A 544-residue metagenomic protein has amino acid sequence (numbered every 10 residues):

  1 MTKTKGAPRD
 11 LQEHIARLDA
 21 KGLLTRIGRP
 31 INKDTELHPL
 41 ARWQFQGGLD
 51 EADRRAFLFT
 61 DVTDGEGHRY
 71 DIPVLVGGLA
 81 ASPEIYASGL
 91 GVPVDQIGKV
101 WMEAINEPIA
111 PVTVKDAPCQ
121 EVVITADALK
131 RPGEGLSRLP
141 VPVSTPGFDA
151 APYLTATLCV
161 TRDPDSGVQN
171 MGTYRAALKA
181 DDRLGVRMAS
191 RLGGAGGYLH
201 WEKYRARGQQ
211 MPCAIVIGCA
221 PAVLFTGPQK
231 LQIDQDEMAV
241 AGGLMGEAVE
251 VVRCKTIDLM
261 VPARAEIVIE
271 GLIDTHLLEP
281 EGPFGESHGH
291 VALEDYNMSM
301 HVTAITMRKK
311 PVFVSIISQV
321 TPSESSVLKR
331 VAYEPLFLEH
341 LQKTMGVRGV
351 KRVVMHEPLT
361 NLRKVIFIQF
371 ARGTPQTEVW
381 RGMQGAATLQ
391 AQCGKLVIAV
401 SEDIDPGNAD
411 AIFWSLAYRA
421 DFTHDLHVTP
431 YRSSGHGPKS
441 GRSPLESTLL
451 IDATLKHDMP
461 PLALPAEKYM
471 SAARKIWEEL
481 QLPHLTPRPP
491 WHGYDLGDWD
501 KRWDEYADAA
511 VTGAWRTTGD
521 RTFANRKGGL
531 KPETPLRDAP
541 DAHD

Functional and structural regions predicted by a protein language model:
M1-D544: Extended, highly charged
